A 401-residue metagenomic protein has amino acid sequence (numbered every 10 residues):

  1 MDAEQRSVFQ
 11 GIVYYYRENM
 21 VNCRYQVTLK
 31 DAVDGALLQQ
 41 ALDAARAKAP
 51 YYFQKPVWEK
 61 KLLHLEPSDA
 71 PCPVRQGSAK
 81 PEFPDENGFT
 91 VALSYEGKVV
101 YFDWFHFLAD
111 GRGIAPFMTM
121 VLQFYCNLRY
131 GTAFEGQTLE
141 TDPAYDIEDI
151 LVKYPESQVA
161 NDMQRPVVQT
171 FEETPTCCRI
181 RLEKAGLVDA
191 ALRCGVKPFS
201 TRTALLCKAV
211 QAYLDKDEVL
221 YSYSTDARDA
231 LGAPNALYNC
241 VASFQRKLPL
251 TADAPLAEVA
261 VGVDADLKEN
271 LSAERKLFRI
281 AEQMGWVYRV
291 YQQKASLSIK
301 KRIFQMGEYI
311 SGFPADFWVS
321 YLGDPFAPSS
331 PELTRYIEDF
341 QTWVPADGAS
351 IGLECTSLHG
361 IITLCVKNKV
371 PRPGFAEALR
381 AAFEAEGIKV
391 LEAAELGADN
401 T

Functional and structural regions predicted by a protein language model:
M1-K61, S68-A92, Q211-T401: Acyl-thioester-dependent acyl-group transfer interface
D2-V8, L108-A190, A382-N400: Non-catalytic, low-complexity flexible loops and terminal extensions
Q26, P175-R179, T201, S243: Conserved hydrophobic/aromatic beta-strand scaffold that supports enzyme active sites
K30-A49, D103-T119, R179-K216, L364 (+1 more regions): Acyl activation and transfer enzymes in specialized metabolism, enriched for ANL adenylate-forming modules
K48-V57, Y130-Y145, A185-T201, M306-Y321: Short, charge-rich amphipathic segments
E59-S68, T132-Y154, F199-Q211, W318-S330: Charged, low-complexity, helix/coiled-coil-prone segments
P81-L128, L139-P143, I147-I150, T356-F375 (+1 more regions): Histidine-centered acyl-transfer/condensation active-site motif and its immediate structural neighborhood
V121, Y125-R129, V210, L267 (+1 more regions): Short, well-ordered alpha-helical segments in soluble proteins
